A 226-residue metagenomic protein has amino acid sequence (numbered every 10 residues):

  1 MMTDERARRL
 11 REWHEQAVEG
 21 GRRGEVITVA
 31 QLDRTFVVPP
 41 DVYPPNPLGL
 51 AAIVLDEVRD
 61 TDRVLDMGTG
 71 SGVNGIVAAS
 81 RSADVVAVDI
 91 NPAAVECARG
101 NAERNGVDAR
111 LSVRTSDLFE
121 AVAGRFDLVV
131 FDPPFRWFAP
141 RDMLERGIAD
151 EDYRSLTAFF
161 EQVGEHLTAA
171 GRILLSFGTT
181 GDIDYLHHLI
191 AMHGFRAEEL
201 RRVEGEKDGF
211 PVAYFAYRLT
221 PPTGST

Functional and structural regions predicted by a protein language model:
M1-V29: N-terminal auxiliary segments of SAM/dcSAM-dependent transferases
E19-G21, E25-R59: S-adenosyl-L-methionine
A51-F131, R136-F138: Conserved SAM/SAH cofactor-binding pocket of Class I
P133-A158: Mobile active-site "lid"/loop adjacent to the S-adenosyl-L-methionine
P133-P134, F177-T179: Short strand-turn motif at the edge of the Rossmann-like AdoMet-binding core
S155-A169: A short glycine-rich, Lys/Arg-flanked "PGG" loop and its adjoining helix->strand segment in the class I
A170-F177: Conserved beta-strand signature within the Rossmann-like core of class I S-adenosyl-L-methionine
T179, I183, L189-S225: Class I S-adenosyl-L-methionine
